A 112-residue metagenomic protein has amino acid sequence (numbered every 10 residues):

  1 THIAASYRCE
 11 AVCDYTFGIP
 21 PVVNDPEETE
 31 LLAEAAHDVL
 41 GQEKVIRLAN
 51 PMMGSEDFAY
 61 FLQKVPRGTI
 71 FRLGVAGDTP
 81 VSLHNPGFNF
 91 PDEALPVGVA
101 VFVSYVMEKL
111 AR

Functional and structural regions predicted by a protein language model:
T1-R112: Metal-dependent amide/peptide-bond hydrolase catalytic core, centered on the "pita-bread" metallohydrolase fold
